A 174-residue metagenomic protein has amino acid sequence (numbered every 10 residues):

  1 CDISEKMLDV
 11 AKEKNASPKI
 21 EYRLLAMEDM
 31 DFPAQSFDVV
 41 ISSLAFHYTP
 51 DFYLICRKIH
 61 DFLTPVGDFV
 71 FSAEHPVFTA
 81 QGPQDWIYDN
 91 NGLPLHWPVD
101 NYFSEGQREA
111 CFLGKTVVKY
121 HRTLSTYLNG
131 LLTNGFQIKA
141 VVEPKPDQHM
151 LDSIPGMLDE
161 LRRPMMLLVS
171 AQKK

Functional and structural regions predicted by a protein language model:
C1-M30: Class I SAM-dependent methyltransferase SAM/SAH-binding core
E28-V39: A short acidic, Gly/Pro-enriched loop at the edge of an enzyme's catalytic core that lines a small-molecule cofactor
D38-Y53: A short SAM/SAH-binding and catalytic strip from SAM-dependent methyltransferases
Y53-D68: A short glycine-rich, Lys/Arg-flanked "PGG" loop and its adjoining helix->strand segment in the class I
D68-G106: Conserved class I S-adenosyl-L-methionine
A73-Q84, C111-T126: Acceptor-substrate binding/catalytic loop of class I
G106-Q107, V118-V141: Short alpha-helix
N134-F136, I154-K174: Core SAM-dependent methyltransferase catalytic element
